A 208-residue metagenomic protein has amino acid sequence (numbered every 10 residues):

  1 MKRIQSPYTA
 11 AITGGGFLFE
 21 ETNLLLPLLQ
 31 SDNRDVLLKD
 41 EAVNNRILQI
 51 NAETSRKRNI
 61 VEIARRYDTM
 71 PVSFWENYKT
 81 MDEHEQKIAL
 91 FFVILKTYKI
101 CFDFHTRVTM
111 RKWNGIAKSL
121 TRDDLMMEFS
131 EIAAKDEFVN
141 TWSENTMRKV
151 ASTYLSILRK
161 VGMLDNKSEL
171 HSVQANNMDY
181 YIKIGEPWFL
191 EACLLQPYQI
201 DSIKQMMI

Functional and structural regions predicted by a protein language model:
M1-I88: Eukaryotic partner-binding/assembly regions in large regulatory complexes
A11-F19, N23-D32, L95, K99-I100 (+2 more regions): Leucine-rich, amphipathic alpha-helical/linker segments
S31-D32, A117-L120: Short capping segments at the starts of secondary-structure elements
I88-F92, K96-K118: Positively charged, polyanion-binding regions of nucleic-acid-associated proteins
V108, I132-D136, V161: A short secondary-structure junction motif
S130-V150: Short, positively charged loop/turn segments that connect secondary-structure elements
S143-I208: Accessory, usually C-terminal, subdomains that scaffold auxiliary metal cofactors
